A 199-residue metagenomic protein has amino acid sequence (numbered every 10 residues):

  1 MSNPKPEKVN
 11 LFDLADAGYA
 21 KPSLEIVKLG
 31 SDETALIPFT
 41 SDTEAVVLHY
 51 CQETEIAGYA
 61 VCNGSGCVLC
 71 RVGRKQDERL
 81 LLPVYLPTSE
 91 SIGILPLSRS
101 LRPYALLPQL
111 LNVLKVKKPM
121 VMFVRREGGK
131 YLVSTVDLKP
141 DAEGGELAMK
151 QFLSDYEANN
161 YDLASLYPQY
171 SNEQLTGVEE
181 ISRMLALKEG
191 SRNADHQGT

Functional and structural regions predicted by a protein language model:
M1, M120-M122, M149, M184: Detector for methionine-enriched segments
M1-V113, N159-T199: OB-fold ssDNA-binding interfaces and closely related basic DNA-contact patches used across DNA replication/repair
V113-L132: Elongated alpha-helical scaffolds
R126-E157: OB-fold/S1-family single-stranded nucleic acid-binding modules
